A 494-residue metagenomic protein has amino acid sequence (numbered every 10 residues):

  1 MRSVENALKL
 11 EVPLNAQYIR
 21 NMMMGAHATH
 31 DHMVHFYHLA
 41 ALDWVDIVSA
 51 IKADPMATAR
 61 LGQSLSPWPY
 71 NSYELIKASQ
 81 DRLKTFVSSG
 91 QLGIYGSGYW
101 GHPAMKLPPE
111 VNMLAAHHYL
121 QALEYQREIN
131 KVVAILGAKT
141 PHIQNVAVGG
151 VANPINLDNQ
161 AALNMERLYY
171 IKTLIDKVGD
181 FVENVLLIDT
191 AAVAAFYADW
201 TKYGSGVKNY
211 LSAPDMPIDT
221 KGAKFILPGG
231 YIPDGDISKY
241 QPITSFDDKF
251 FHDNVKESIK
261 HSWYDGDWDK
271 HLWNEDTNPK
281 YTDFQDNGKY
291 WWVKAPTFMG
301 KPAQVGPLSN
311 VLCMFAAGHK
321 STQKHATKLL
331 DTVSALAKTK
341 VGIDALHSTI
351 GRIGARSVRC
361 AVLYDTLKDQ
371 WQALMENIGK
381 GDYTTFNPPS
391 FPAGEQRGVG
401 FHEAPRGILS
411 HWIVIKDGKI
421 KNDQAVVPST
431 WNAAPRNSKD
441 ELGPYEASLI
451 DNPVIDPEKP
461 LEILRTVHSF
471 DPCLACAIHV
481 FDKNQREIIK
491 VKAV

Functional and structural regions predicted by a protein language model:
M1-V494: Metal/cofactor-centered catalytic core regions of large enzymes
